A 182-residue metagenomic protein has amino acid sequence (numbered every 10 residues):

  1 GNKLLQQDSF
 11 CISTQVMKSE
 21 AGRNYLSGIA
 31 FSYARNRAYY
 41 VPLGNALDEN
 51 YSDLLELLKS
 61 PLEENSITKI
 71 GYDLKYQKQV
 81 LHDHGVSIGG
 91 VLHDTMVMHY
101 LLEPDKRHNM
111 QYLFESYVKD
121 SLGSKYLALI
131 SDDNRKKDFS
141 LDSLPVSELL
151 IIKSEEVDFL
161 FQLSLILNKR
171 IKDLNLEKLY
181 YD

Functional and structural regions predicted by a protein language model:
G1-Y117: Conserved RNase H-like, two-metal-ion catalytic cores of nucleic-acid enzymes
K69, N109, S124-K125, I171: Secondary-structure transition/capping residues
G89, Y117, K125-D182: Mixed-charge, glycine-rich, non-catalytic linkers/tails in nucleic-acid processing enzymes
